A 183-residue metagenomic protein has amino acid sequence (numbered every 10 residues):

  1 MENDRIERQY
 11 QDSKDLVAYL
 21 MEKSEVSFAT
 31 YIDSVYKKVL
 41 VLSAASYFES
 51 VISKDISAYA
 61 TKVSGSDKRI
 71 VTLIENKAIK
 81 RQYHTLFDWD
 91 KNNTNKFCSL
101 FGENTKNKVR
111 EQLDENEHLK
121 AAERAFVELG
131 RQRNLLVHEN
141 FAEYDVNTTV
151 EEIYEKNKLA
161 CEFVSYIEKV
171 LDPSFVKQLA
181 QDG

Functional and structural regions predicted by a protein language model:
M1-K37: Charged alpha-helical initiation segments
M1-R5, I32-L40, E117-A121, D145 (+1 more regions): Non-transmembrane, amphipathic alpha-helical segments
D12, L16-Y19, S43, Y47 (+4 more regions): Amphipathic, well-ordered alpha-helical segments in soluble domains
E22-A29, I56, A60, H138-D145: Short, flexible helix-adjacent loops and helix caps
S34-S57: Short, hydrophobic, well-ordered secondary-structure elements
A60-K68, K177-Q181: Short, glycine/acidic-rich hinge or "gate" loops at secondary-structure transitions that mediate conformational
V63-E143: Flexible secondary-structure boundary motifs
K120-L135, N147-G183: Amphipathic, Lys/Arg-enriched alpha-helical patches that create a basic surface for binding polyanionic ligands
